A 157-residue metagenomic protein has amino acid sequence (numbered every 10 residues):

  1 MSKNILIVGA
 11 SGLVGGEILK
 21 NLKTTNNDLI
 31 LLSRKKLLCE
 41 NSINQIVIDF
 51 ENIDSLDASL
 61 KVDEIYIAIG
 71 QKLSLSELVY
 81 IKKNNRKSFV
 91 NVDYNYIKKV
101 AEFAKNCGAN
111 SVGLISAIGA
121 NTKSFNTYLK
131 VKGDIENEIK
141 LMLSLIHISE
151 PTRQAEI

Functional and structural regions predicted by a protein language model:
N4, D63-E64, S111: Structural motif
I5-T25: N-terminal Rossmann NAD(P)H-binding glycine-rich loop of SDR-like oxidoreductase domains
V8, L13, K35, V79-K130 (+3 more regions): Conserved Rossmann-fold NAD(P)-dependent oxidoreductase catalytic core, especially the SDR/UDP-sugar
G15, C39, L75-S76, T122-K123 (+1 more regions): Glycine/Thr-rich phosphate-binding loops of Rossmann-like dinucleotide-binding domains
I30: Conserved beta-strand positions in the Rossmann-like core of class I SAM-dependent methyltransferases
L37-L38, I43-N106: NAD(P)H-binding glycine-rich loop region in Rossmannoid oxidoreductase-like domains and their noncatalytic homologs
I146-I157: Single conserved hydrophobic/aromatic residue that forms the stacking wall/gate of nucleotide- or nucleobase-binding
